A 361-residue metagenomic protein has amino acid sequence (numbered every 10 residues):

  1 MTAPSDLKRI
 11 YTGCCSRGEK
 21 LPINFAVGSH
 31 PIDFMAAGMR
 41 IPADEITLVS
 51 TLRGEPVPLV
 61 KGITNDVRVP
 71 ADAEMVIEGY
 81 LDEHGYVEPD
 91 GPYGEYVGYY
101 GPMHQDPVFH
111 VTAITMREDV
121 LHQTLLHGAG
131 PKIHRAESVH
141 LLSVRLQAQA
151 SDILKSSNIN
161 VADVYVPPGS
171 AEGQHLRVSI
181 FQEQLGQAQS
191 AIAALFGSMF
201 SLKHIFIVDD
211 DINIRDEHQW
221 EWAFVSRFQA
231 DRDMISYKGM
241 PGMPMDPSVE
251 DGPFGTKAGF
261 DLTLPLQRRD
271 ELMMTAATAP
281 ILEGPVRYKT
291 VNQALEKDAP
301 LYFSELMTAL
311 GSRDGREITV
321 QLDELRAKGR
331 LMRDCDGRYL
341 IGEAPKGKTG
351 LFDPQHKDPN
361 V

Functional and structural regions predicted by a protein language model:
M1-A26: Internal mixed beta-strand/loop scaffold within catalytic domains of large alpha/beta enzymes
S29-K297, Y302-G311, G315, T319-D323 (+3 more regions): Charged, compositionally biased interaction regions
R326-G337: A short, conserved structural fragment
G337-E343: Minor-groove-contacting beta-hairpin "wing" of winged helix-turn-helix DNA-binding domains
